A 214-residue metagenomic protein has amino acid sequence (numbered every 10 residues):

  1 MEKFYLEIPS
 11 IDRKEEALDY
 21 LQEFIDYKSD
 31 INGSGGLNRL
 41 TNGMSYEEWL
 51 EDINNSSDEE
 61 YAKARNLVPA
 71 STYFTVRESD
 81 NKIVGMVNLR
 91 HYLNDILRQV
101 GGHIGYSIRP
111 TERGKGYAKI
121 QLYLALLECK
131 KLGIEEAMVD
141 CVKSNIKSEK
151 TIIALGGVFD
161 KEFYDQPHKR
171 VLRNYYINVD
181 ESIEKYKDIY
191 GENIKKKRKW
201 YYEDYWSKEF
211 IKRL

Functional and structural regions predicted by a protein language model:
M1-H103, P110, H168, L172-L214: GNAT-family acyltransferases
E16, Q121, K147: Charged catalytic carboxylate motif
G105-I108, G114-L127, K131, K150-A154: Conserved acetyl-CoA-binding loop-helix of GNAT-fold acetyltransferases
C129-D140: Conserved GNAT acetyl-CoA-binding A-motif
K130, K147, R170-V171: Short secondary-structure boundary/hinge segments and terminal tails
V139-E149: Conserved beta-strand-loop-alpha-helix junction that forms the acyl-donor binding cleft
D140-C141, G156-N174: Conserved catalytic-core motifs of GNAT/GCN5-like acyltransferases
